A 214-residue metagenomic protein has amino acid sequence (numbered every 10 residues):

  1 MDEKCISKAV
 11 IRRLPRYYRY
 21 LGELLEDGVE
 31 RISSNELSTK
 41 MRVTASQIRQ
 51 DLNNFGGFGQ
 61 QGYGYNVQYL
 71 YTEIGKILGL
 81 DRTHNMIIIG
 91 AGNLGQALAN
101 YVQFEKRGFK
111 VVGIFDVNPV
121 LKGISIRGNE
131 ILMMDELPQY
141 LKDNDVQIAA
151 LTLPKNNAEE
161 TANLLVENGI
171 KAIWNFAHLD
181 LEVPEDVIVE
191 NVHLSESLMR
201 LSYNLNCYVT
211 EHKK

Functional and structural regions predicted by a protein language model:
M1-E30: Extreme N-terminal segment that seeds HTH/winged-HTH DNA-binding domains in transcriptional regulators
G22-E26, R127-K214: Phosphate-bearing ligand-interacting subdomains that bind or position ATP/ADP/UDP/GDP/NAD(P) or nucleotide-linked
R31, N35, K40-T83: HTH-adjacent hinge/linker in prokaryotic transcriptional regulators
A91-G92: Glycine-rich Rossmann-fold phosphate-binding loop(s) that bind the pyrophosphate of adenine dinucleotide cofactors
G95: N-terminal Rossmann-fold NAD(P) dinucleotide-binding loop
E105-R127: NAD(P)-binding Rossmann-fold cofactor-contacting core
